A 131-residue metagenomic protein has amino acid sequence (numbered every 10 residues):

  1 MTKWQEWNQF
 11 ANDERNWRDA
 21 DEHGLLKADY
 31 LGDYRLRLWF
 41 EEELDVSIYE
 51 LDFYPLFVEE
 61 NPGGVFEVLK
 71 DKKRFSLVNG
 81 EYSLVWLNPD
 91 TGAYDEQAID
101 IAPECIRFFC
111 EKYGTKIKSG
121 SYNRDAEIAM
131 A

Functional and structural regions predicted by a protein language model:
M1-A131: Motif-centric detector for short Cys/His coordination patterns
